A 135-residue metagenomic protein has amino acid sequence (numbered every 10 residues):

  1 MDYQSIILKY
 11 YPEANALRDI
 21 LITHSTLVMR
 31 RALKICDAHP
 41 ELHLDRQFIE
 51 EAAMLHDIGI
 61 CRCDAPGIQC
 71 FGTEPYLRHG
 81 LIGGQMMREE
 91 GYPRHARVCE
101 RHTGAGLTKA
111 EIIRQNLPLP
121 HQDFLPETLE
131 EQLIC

Functional and structural regions predicted by a protein language model:
M1-D2, L44: Short coil/turn linker and secondary-structure boundary residues
D2-H24, G59-G72: Active-site flanking loop/helix segments enriched in acidic
I6-Y10, R31, I82-G83, C135: A general alpha-helix detector
R18-S25, L42-F48: Alpha-helix N-cap/helix-initiation sites
C36-H39: Export/targeting segments at the very N-terminus of extracytoplasmic proteins
E41-C135: Divalent metal-dependent catalytic cores for phosphoryl transfer on phosphate-bearing substrates
